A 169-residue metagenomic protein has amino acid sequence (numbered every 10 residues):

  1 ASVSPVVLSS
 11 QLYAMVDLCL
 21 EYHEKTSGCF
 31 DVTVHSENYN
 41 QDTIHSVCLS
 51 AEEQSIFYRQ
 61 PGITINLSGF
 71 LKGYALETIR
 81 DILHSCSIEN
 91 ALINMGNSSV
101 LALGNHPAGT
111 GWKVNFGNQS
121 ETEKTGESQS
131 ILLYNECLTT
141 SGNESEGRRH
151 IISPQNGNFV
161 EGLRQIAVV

Functional and structural regions predicted by a protein language model:
A1-V169: Mature catalytic core of soluble alpha/beta enzymes
